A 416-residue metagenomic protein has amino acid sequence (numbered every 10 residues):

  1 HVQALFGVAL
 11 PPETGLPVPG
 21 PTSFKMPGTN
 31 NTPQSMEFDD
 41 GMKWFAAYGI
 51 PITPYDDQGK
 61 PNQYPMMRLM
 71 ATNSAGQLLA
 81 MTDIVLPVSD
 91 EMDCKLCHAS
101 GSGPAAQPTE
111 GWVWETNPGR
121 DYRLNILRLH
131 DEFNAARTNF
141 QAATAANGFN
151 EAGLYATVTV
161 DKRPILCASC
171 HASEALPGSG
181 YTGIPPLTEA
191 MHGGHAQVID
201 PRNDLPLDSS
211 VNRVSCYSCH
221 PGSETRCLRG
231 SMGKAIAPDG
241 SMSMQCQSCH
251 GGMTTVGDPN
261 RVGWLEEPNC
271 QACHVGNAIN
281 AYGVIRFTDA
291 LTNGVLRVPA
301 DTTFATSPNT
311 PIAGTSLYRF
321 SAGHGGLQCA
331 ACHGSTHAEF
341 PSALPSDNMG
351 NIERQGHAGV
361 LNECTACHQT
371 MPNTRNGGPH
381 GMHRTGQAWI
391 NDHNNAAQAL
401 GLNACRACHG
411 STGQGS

Functional and structural regions predicted by a protein language model:
H1-T159, S179: Non-catalytic macromolecular-recognition regions in eukaryotic signaling proteins
M66, C167, C329: A residue-level signal for beta-strand positions that form part of recognition/binding surfaces within mature
A75-M81, S102-P108, F149-A156, S173-S416: Inter-heme linker and motif-flanking segments adjacent to c-type heme-binding CXXCH motifs in c-type cytochromes
R123, R163-L166: Acidic, Ser/Thr/Gly/Pro-rich low-complexity segments that form flexible
T159-P164, H171-E174: The feature marks a conserved, polyanion-engaging helical scaffold used by nucleic-acid processing enzymes and innate
